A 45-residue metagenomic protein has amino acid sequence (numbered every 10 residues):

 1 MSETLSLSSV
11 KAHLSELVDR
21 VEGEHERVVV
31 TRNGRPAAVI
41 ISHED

Functional and structural regions predicted by a protein language model:
M1-V21: Bateman/CBS regulatory modules and CBS-like beta-alpha motifs in cytosolic regions of diverse proteins
R20, R27-D45: Short, charge-rich, low-complexity interaction segments located in flexible loops at or near secondary-structure
